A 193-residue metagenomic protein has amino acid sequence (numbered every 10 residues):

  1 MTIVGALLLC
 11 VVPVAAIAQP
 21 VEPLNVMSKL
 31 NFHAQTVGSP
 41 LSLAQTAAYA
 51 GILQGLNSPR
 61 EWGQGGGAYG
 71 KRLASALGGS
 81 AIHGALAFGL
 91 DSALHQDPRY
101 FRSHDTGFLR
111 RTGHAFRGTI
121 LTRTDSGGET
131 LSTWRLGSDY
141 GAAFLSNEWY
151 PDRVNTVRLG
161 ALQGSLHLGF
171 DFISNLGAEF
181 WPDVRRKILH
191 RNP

Functional and structural regions predicted by a protein language model:
I3-A76, A87, D91-R99, S103-E129 (+1 more regions): N-terminal targeting leaders of membrane proteins
A50, D139-A143: Contiguous, well-ordered alpha-helical segments that form the cores/surfaces of helical PPI scaffolds
S126, T130-S138: A recognition module on extended beta-rich or small alphabeta surfaces enriched in W/G with H and D/E
A142-D152: Transmembrane alpha-helical segments of integral membrane proteins
